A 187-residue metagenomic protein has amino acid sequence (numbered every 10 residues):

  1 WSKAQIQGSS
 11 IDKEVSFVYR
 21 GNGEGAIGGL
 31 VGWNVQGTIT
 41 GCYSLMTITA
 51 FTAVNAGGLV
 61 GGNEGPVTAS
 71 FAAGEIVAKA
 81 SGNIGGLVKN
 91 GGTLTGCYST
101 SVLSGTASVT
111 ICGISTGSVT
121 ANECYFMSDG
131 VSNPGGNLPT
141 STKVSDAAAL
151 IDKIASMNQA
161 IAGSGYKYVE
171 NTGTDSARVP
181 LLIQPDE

Functional and structural regions predicted by a protein language model:
W1-E187: Predominantly extracellular beta-rich ligand-binding scaffolds that present long acidic/polar faces for carbohydrate
